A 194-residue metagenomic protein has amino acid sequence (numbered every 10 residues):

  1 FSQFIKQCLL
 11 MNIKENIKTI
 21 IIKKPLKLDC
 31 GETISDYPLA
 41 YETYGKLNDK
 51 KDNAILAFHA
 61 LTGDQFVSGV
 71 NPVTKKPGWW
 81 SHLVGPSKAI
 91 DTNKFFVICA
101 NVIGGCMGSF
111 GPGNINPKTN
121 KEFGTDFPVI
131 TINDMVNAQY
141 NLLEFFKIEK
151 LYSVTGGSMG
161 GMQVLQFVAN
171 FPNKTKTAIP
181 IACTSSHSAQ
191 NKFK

Functional and structural regions predicted by a protein language model:
F1-L10: N-terminal amphipathic/basic-hydrophobic helices that include classical n-h-c signal peptides and signal-anchor
M11-K194: Ligand-binding pocket scaffold of soluble enzyme catalytic domains
